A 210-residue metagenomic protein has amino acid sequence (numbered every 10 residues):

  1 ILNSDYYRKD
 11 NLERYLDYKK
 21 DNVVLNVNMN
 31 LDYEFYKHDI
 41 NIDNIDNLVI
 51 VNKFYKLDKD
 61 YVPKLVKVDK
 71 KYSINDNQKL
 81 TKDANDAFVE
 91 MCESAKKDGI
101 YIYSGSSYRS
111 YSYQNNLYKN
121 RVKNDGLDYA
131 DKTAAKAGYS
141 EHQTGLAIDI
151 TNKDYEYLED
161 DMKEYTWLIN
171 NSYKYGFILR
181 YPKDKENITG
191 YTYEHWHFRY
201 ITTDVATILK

Functional and structural regions predicted by a protein language model:
I1-S107, Y111-K210: Extracytoplasmic cell-surface/polysaccharide-interacting catalytic and binding patches
